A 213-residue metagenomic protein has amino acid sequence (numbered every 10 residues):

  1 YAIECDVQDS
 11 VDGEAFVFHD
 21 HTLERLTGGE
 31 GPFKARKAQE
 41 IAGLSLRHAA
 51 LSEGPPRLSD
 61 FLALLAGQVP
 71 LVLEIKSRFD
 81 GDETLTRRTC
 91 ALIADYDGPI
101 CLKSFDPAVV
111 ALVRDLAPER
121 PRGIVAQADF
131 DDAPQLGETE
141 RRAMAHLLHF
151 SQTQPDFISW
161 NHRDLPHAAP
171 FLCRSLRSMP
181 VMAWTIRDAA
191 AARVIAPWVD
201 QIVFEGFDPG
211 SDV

Functional and structural regions predicted by a protein language model:
Y1-D9, Q152-F157: Catalytic domains of carbohydrate-active enzymes, especially glycoside hydrolases
I3, P121-G123, Q201-V203: Paired acidic/hydrophobic, glycine-rich loop segments that form the ligand-binding mouth/hinge of periplasmic-binding
E4, F18, V72, V203: Generic enzyme active-site microenvironment
D9-T22: Glycine-rich, proline-tolerant flexible connector loops at the mouths of alpha/beta enzymes
S10-V11, D80, A108, L165 (+1 more regions): Short alpha-helical
D12, L112-V113, A168, V194: Phosphate- and divalent-cation-binding pockets in alpha/beta enzyme and binding domains that engage nucleotide-derived
H19-D129, S151-P155, W160-R163: Metal-dependent phosphodiesterase/phospholipase catalytic core, i.e., the His/Asp/Glu-rich active-site region
D132-V213: C-terminal active-site rim and adjoining tail of enzyme catalytic domains
